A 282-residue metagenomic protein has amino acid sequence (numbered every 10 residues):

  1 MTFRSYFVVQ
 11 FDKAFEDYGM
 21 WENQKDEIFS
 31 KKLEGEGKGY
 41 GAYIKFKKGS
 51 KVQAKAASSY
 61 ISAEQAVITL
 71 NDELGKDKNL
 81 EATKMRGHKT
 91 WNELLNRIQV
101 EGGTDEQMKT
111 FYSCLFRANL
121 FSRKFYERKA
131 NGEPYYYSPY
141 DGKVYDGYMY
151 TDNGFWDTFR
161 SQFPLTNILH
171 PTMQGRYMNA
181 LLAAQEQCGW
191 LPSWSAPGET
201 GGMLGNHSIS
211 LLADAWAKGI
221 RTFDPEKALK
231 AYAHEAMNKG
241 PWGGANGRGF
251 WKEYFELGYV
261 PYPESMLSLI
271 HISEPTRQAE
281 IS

Functional and structural regions predicted by a protein language model:
M1-Y150, A183: Beta-sandwich/jelly-roll carbohydrate-recognition scaffolds of carbohydrate-active enzymes
F7, W91, L165, L229-Y232: Short, Φ-rich (hydrophobic/aromatic) sequence segments
G37, K84, Q107-M108, G154-T158 (+7 more regions): Active-site-proximal structural scaffolding
D77-K84, V100-D105, T151, P164-N167 (+4 more regions): Hydrophobic alpha-helical scaffolding
I98-G102, K129-T151, S193-E199, A245-L269 (+1 more regions): Active-site-adjacent structural elements in folded domains
F111-E127, T151-Q174, A213-K218: Alpha-helical support elements that line or immediately flank enzyme active sites and cofactor-binding pockets
G132-E133, D141-K143, T172-P225, K230-Y254: Helix-terminus loop motifs that line ligand-binding clefts
I270-S282: Single conserved hydrophobic/aromatic residue that forms the stacking wall/gate of nucleotide- or nucleobase-binding
